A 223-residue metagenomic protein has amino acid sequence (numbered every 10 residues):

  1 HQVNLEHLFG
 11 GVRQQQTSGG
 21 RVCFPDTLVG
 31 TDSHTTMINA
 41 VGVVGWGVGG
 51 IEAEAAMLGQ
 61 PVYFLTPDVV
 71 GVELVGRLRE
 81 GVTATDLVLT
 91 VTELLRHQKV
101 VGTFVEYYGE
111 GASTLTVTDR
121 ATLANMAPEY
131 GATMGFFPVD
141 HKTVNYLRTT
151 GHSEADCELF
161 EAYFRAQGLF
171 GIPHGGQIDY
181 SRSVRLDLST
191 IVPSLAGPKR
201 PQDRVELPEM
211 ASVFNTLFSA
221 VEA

Functional and structural regions predicted by a protein language model:
H1-A223: Fe-S-dependent hydro-lyases/dehydratases of central metabolism
